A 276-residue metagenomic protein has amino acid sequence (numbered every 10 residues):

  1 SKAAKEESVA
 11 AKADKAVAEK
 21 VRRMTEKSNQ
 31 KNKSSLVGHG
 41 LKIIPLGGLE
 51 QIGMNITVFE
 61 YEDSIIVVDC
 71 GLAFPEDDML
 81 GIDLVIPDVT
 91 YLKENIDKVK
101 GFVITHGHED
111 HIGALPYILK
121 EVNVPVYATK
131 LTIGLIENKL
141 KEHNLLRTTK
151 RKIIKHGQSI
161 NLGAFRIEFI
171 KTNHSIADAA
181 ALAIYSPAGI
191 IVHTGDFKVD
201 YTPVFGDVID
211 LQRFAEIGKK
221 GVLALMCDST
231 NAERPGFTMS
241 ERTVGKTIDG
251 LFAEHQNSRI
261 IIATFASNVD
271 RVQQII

Functional and structural regions predicted by a protein language model:
S1-A11: Charged, low-complexity terminal tails
V9-V103, H108-I276: His/Asp/Glu-rich metal-coordinating catalytic cores of metallo-dependent phosphodiesterases/hydrolases acting on
